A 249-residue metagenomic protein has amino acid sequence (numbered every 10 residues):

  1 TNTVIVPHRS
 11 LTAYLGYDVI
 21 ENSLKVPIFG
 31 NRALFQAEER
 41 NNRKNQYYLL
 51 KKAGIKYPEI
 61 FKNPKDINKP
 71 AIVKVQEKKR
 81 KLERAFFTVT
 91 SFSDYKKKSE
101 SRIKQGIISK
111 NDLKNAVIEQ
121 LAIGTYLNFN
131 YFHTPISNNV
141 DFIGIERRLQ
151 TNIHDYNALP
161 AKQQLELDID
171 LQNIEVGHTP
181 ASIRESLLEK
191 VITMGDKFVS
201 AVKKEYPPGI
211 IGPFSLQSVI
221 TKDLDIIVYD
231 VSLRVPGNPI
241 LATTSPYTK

Functional and structural regions predicted by a protein language model:
N2-N41, G54-F61: A short, GP-enriched loop/loop-strand-helix hinge that lies immediately N-terminal to, or at the N-terminal rim
V6, A71-K74, N130-Y131, S218 (+1 more regions): A short beta-strand motif that forms the metal-chelation/ATP-contact edge of phosphoryl-transfer active sites
S10-L15, K78, I123, S215 (+1 more regions): Gly/Ser/Thr-rich loops at beta-strand to alpha-helix junctions that form or flank small-molecule/cofactor-binding
Q36-I123, F132-E146, R184-K197: Active-site nucleotide/adenylate-binding loops and adjacent lid/helix of ATP-dependent enzymes
I118-E119, N130, Y206-D223: A short glycine-rich, hydrophobically flanked beta-strand micro-motif that places a catalytic Asp/Glu for divalent metal
Y126-N128: A short beta-strand signature within small-molecule sensing/ligand-binding domains used in signal transduction
Y131-A201, S232-K249: ATP-dependent carboxylate/phosphate-activation module, predominantly the ATP-grasp catalytic core and closely related
P208-F214, Y229-V231, L241-T243: Short acidic alpha-helical/loop segments enriched in Asp/Glu that coordinate divalent cations
